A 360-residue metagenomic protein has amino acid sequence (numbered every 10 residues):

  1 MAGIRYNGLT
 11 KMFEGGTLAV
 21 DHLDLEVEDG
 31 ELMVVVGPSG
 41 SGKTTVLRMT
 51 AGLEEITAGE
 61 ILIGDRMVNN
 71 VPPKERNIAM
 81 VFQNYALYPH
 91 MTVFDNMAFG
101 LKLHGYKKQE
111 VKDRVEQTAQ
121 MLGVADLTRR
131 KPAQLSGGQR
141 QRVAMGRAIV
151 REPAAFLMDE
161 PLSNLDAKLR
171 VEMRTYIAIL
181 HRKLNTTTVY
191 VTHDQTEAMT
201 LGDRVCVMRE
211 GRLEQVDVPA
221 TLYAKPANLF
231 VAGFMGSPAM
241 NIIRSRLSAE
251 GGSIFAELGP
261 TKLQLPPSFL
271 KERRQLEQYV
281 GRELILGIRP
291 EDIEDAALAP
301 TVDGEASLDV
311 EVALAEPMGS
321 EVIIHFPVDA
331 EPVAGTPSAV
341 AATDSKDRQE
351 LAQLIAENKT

Functional and structural regions predicted by a protein language model:
G16-L18: Short coil-to-beta microelement around the adenine-binding A-loop and adjacent beta1/P-loop entry of ABC ATPase
V36-P38: The feature captures the beta-strand-to-loop junction immediately N-terminal to the Walker
A51: Helix-to-loop junction immediately C-terminal to a conserved catalytic motif
E60-L62, R66-M67, R212: ATP-binding/catalytic-site motifs of ATP-hydrolyzing domains
P73-M235: ABC ATPase nucleotide-binding domains
E250-T360: Non-catalytic connector elements of ABC transporters
